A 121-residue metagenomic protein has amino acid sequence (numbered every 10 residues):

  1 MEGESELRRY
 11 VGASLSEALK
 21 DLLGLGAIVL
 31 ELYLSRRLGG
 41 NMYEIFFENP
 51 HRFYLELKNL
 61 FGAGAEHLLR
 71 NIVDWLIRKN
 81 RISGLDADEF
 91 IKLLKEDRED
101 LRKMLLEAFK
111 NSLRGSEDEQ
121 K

Functional and structural regions predicted by a protein language model:
M1-G39: Short terminal alpha-helical segments
E2, L25, E48, A63 (+2 more regions): Short coil/turn linker and secondary-structure boundary residues
E6, D21, N59, K92-L93: Acidic/proline-rich low-complexity IDRs
L7-R8, G12, A27, P50 (+5 more regions): Short amphipathic alpha-helical segments that mediate assembly, nucleic-acid/protein binding, or membrane association
G24-D74: Amphipathic alpha-helical interaction modules
L76-K121: Amphipathic alpha-helical binding modules
